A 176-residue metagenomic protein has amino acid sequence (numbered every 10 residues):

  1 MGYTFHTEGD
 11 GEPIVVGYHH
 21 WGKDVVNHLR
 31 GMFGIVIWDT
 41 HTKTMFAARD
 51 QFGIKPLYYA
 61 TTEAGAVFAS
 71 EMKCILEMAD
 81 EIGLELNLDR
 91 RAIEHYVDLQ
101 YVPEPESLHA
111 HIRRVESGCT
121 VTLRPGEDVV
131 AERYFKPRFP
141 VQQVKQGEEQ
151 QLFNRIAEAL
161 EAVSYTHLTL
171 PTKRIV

Functional and structural regions predicted by a protein language model:
M1-L168: Cysteine-centered catalytic environments shared across enzyme families
H167-V176: Single conserved hydrophobic/aromatic residue that forms the stacking wall/gate of nucleotide- or nucleobase-binding
